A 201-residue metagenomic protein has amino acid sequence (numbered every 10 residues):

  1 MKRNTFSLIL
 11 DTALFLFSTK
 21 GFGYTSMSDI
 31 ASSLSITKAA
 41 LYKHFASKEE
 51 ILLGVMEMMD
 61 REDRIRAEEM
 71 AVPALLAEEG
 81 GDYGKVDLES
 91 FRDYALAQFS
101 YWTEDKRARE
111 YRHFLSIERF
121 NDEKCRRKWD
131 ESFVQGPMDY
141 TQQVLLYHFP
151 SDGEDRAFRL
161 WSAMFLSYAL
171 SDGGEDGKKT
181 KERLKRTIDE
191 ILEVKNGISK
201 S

Functional and structural regions predicted by a protein language model:
M1-R3, K200-S201: N-terminal intrinsically disordered/low-complexity leader segments
L8, T12, L16-M58: Helix-turn-helix
G54, E68-D105, R156-L160: Hydrophobic alpha-helical connector segments
E57-D63, M70: Short, basic, alpha-helical segments at the C-terminal edge of helix-turn-helix-like DNA-binding modules
Y94, R186-S201: N-terminal hydrophobic signal/anchor transmembrane helix of membrane proteins
Q98, R112-S116, L160-S167: Short alpha-helical scaffolding segments that buttress acidic/His motifs in well-ordered protein cores
T103-F149: Amphipathic alpha-helical packing segments from all-alpha helical-bundle domains
R127-E131, Q135, L145-I191: Hydrophobic/aromatic-rich alpha-helical bundle segments in the mid-to-C-terminal region
